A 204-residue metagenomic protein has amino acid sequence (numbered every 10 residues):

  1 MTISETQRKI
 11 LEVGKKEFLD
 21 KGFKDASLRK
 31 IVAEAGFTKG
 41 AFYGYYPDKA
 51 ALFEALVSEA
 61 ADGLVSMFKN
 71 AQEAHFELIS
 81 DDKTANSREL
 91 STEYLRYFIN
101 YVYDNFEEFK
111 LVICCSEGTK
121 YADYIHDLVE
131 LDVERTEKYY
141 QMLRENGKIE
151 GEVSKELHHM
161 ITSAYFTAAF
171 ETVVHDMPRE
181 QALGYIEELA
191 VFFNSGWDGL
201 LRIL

Functional and structural regions predicted by a protein language model:
K9-K16, D20, K30, E34 (+6 more regions): Alpha-helical structural segments
S27-L28, D48: Residues that mark the N-terminal boundary/hinge immediately upstream of a DNA-recognition element
G36-Y46: Short hydrophobic/aromatic patch on the recognition helix
V65-S91, Y139-E150: Short, flexible, glycine-rich and Lys/Arg-enriched loop motifs at helix boundaries that contact anionic partners
F76, S80-D82, R96-T119: Amphipathic alpha-helical segments used for helix-helix packing
A85-E107, H159, S163, T167 (+2 more regions): Amphipathic alpha-helical segments that line or abut small-molecule/effector binding pockets and mediate allosteric
Y97-D104, G118-E145, E156-S163: Amphipathic alpha-helical packing segments from all-alpha helical-bundle domains
Q141-F192, L204: Hydrophobic/aromatic-rich alpha-helical bundle segments in the mid-to-C-terminal region
